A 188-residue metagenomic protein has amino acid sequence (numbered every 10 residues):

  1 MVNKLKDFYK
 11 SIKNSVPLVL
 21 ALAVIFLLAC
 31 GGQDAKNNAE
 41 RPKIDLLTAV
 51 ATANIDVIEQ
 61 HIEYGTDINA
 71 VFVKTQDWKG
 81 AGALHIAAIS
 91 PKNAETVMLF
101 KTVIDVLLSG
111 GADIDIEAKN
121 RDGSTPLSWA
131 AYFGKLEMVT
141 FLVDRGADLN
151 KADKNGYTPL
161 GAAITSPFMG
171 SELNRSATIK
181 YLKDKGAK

Functional and structural regions predicted by a protein language model:
M1-I12: N-terminal secretory signal peptides that target proteins for export/translocation
N14-A21: Sec-dependent signal peptide recognition, specifically the positively charged N-region followed immediately by
L28-A29: C-terminal motif of bacterial Sec signal peptides marking the signal peptidase cleavage site
A39-T48, V71-P91, E117-T125, A152-T165: Ankyrin-repeat boundary/"N-cap" motif
T48-N54, I86-F100, W129-K135, A162-L173: Ankyrin repeat A-helix N-terminal signature
E59-I68, V103-I114, T140-D148, K180-K188: Ankyrin repeat domain, specifically the short helix-to-loop turn at the C-terminus of the second helix of each repeat
A118-M138: Surface-exposed, polar helix/loop patches in the mature regions of secreted/periplasmic/lumenal proteins that form
D153-K188: Leucine-rich solenoid repeat scaffolds
